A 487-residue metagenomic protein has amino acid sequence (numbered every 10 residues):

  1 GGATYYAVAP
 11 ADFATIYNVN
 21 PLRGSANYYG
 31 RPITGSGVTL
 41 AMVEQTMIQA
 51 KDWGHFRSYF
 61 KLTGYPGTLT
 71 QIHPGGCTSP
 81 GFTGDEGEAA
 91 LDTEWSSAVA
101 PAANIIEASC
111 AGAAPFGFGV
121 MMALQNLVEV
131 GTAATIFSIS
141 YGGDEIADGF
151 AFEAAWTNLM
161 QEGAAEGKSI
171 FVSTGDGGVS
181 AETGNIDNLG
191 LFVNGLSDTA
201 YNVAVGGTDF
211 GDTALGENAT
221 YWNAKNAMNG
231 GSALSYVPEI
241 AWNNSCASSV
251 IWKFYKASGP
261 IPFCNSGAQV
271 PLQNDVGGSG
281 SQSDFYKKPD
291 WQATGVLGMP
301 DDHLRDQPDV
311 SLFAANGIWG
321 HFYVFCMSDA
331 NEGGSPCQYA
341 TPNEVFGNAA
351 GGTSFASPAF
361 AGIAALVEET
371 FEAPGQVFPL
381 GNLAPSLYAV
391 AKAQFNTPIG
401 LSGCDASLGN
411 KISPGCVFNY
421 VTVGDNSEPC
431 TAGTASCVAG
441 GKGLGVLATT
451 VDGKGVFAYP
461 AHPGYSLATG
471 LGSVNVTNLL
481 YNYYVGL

Functional and structural regions predicted by a protein language model:
G1-A204, W252-K256, F263, G267-Q269 (+5 more regions): Substrate-binding/charge-relay-adjacent region of secreted/lumenal peptidase catalytic domains
G76-T78, A111, S245-A247, F263-N265 (+5 more regions): Sequence contexts marking disulfide-bonded cysteines in secreted/extracellular proteins
A200-Q269, V276-G278: Polar, glycine-rich mid-to-C-terminal structural blocks that act as macromolecule-binding/assembly scaffolds
N244-S248, W252-Q292, L387-F418: Acidic, glycine-rich loop-and-strand cores that form catalytic or ligand-binding grooves in diverse globular domains
A361-E369: Short glycine/serine- and small hydrophobic-enriched flexible loop segments
E368-P463, L467: An often Trp-containing, charged/polar helix-loop segment at the C-terminal end of enzyme catalytic cores
